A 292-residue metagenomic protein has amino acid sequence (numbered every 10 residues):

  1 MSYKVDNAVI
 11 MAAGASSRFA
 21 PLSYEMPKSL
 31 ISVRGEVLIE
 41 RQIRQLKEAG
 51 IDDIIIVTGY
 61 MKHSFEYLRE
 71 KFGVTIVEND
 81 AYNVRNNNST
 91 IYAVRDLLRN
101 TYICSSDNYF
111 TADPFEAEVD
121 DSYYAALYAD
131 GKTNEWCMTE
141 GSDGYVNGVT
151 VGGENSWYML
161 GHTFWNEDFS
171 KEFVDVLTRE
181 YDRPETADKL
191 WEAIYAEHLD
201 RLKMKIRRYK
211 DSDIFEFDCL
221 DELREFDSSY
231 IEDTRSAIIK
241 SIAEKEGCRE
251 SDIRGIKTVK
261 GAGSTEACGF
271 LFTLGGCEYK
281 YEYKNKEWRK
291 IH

Functional and structural regions predicted by a protein language model:
M1-Y24, G73, L274: N-terminal nucleotide-binding beta1-loop-alpha1 segment
D6, D52, R99: Short acidic/polar active-site loop segments enriched in Thr and Asp
E36-D53: A short, N-terminal amphipathic alpha-helix
Y60-H63: A conserved acidic beta->alpha catalytic loop
F65-W136: Conserved beta-loop-beta/alpha segment of the NTase-like Rossmann-fold superfamily that binds/positions NTPs
T111-T186, V259-H292: Conserved core of the sugar-phosphate nucleotidyltransferase
Y145-F215, D221-K240: Catalytic-core segments of class I nucleotidyltransferases/pyrophosphorylases that form NMP-activated intermediates
E232-G263: Short Lys/Arg-enriched alpha/beta "domain-start" segment
